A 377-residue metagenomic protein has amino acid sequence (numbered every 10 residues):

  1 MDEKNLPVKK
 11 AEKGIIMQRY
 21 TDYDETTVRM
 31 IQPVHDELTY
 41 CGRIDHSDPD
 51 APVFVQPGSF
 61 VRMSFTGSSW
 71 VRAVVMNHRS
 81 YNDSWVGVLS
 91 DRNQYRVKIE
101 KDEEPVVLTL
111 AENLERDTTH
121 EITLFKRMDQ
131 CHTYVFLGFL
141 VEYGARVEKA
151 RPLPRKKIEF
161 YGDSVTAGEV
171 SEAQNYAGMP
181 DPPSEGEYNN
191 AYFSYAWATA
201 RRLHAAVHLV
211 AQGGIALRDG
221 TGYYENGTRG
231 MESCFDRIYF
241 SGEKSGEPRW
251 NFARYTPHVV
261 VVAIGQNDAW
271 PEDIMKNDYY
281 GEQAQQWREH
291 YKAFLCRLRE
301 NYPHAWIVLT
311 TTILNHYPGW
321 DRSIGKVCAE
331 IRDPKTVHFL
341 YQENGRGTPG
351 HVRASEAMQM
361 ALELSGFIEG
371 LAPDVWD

Functional and structural regions predicted by a protein language model:
N5-Y188, V375-D377: N-terminal secretory targeting modules
Q56-G58, D181-Y280, W306, L314-G319 (+1 more regions): Conserved SGNH/GDSL esterase-like catalytic core that processes O-acyl groups on lipids and polysaccharides
A73-M76, Y161-G162, V210, A263 (+1 more regions): Short hydrophobic segments within beta-strands
D278-Q285, T348-H351: The substrate-binding groove and active-site-proximal loops of carbohydrate-active enzymes, especially glycoside
Y291-L295, G325: Generic structural signal for well-ordered alpha-helices, preferentially at hydrophobic/aromatic core positions
H304-I331: C-terminal hydrophobic structural anchor segments that stabilize assembly/packing rather than catalytic chemistry
L340-G345: Short glycine-rich catalytic loops that host catalytic nucleophiles or stabilize transition states across multiple
T348-D377: Histidine-centered active-site loop/cap adjacent to the catalytic His in serine esterases/O-acetyl transfer systems
